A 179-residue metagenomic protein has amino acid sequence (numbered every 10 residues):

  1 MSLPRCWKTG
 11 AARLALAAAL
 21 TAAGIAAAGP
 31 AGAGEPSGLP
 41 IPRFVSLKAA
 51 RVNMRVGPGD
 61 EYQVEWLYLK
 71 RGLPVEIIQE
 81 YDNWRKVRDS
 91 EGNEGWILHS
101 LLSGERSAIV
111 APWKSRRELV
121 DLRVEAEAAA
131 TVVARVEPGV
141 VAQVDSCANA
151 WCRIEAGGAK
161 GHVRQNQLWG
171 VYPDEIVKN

Functional and structural regions predicted by a protein language model:
S2-A18: Bacterial N-terminal signal peptides that target proteins for export
A11-L14, A28, A33: Intrinsically disordered, low-complexity, compositionally biased regions/tails
L20-P30: C-terminal segment of classical bacterial N-terminal signal peptides
P30-V56, L67-R71, I78-Y81, R88-S90 (+5 more regions): SH3-family beta-barrel domains
